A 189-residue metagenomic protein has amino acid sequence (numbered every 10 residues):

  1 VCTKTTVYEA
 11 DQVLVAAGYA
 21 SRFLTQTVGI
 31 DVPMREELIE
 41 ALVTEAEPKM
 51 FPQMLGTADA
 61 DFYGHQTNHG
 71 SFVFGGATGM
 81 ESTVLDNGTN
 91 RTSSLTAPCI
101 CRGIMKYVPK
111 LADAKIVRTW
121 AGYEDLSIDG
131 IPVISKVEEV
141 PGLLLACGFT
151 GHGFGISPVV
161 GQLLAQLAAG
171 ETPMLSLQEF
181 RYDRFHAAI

Functional and structural regions predicted by a protein language model:
V1-T3, G148: Short beta-strand segments that buttress and anchor functional surface loops
T3, V7-F51: Central helical "cap/lid" subdomain
Y8, S21-R22, E40, F62 (+3 more regions): Glycine-centered loop/turn positions within well-structured domains that cap or flank conserved ligand/cofactor-binding
G18-Y19, T89, P158: Alpha-helix N-cap/helix-start capping motif
L24-Q26, Q53, V84, G155-I156: Short glycine-/acidic-enriched loop or helix-start segments at secondary-structure transitions that form or flank
E47-G142: Active-site lid/adjacent beta-loop-alpha segment flanking the redox-cofactor pocket in flavoenzymes
R102-I189: C-terminal catalytic lobe of FAD-dependent flavoproteins
